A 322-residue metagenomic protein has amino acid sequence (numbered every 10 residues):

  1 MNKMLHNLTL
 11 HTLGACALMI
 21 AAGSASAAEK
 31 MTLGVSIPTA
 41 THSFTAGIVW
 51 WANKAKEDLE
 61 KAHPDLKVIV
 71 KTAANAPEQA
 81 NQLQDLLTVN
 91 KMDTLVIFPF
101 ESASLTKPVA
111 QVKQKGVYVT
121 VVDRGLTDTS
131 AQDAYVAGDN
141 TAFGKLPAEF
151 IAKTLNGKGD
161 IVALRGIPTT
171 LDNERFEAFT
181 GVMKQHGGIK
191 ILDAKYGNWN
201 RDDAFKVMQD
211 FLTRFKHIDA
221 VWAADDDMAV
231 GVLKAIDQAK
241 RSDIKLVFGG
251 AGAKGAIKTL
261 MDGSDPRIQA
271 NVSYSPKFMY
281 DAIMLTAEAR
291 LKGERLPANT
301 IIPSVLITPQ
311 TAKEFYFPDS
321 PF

Functional and structural regions predicted by a protein language model:
M1-L13: Bacterial N-terminal signal peptides that target proteins for export
K3-H6, A27-F322: A residue-level marker of the well-folded mature domains of exported/periplasmic proteins
A21-S24: N-terminal signal peptide c-region/cleavage motif recognized by signal peptidases
